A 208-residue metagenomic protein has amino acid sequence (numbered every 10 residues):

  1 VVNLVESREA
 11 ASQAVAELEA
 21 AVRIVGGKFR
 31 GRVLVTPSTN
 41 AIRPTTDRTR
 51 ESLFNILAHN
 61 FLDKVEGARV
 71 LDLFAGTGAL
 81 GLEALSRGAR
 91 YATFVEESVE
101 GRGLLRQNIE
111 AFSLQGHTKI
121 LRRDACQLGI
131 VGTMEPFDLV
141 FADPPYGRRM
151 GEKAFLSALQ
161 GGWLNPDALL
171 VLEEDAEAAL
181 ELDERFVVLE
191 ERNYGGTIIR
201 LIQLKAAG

Functional and structural regions predicted by a protein language model:
V1-G208: Class I S-adenosyl-L-methionine-dependent methyltransferase catalytic core
